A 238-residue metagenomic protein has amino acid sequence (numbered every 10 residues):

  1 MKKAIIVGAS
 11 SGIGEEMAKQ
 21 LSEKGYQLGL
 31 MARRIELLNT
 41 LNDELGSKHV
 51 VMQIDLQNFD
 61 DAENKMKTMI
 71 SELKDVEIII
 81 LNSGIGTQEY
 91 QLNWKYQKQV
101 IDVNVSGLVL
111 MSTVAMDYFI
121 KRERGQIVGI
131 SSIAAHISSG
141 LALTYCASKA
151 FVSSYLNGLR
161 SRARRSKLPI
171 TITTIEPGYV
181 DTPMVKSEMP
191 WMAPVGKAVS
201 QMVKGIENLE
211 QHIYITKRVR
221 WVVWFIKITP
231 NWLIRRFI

Functional and structural regions predicted by a protein language model:
S10-S11: Conserved glycine-rich cofactor-binding loop
L45-D60: Rossmann-fold cofactor-recognition segment
N82-Q88: Conserved NAD(P)H cofactor-binding loop of Rossmann-fold oxidoreductase domains
Y90-D102: Short alpha-helical oligomerization interface
S112, S148: Active-site helix of classical SDR
S132: Residue(s) in the substrate-gating loop at a strand-loop-helix junction that position the organic substrate next
T174, S187-W224: C-terminal helical subdomain
